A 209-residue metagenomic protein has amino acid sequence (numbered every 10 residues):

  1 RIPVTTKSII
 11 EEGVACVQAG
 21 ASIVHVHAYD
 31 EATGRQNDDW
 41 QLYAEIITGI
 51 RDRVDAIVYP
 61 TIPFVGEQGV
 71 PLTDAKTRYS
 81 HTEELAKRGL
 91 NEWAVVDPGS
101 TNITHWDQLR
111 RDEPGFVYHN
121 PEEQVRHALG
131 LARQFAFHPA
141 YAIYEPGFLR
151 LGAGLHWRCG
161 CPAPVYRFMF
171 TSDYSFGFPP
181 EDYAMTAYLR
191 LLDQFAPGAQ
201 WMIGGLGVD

Functional and structural regions predicted by a protein language model:
R1-E11, P63-K76, P114-Y118, G177 (+1 more regions): Active-site mouth loops of central-metabolism enzymes
I9, C16, H27, A94 (+1 more regions): Conserved, mostly hydrophobic/aromatic
E11, A15, Q41-G49, S80-E84 (+4 more regions): Alpha-helical scaffolding segments of alpha/beta enzyme cores, especially the outer helices of TIM-barrel or partial
A21-E31, V58-P63, A142: Short beta-strand segments at enzyme active-site cores
S22-I46, F170-D173: Glycine-rich, proline-tolerant flexible connector loops at the mouths of alpha/beta enzymes
G34-I62, A128-A132, T186-G198: Alpha-helix-loop-beta-strand connector modules within alpha/beta enzyme cores
D39-H119: Active-site beta->alpha loop and helix N-cap motifs at the rims of alpha/beta catalytic domains
W93-D209: Catalytic alpha/beta core domains of metabolic enzymes, predominantly
